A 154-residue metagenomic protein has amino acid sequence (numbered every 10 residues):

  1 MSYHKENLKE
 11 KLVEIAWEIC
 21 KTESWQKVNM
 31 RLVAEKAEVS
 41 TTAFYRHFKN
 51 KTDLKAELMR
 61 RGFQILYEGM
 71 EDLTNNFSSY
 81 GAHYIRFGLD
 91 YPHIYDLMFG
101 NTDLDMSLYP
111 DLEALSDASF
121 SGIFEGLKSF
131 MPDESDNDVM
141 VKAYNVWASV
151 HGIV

Functional and structural regions predicted by a protein language model:
M1-E23, K27, R31-L32, D53: Basic, helix-initiating cap at the start of DNA-binding domains
L12-C20, G62, L66, Y84: Short hydrophobic clusters on alpha-helical segments that form packing/core surfaces in small helical domains
C20, L54-G62, M98, L108 (+1 more regions): Alpha-helical DNA-contacting segments of helix-turn-helix folds
A37-F48: Short hydrophobic/aromatic patch on the recognition helix
E57, E68-I94, D133-V146: Hydrophobic alpha-helical connector segments
R60-Y80, E113, G122-F130: Amphipathic alpha-helical linker/stalk segments
L89-P110, V154: Amphipathic alpha-helical segments used for helix-helix packing
S107-D133, M140-N145: Amphipathic alpha-helical packing segments from all-alpha helical-bundle domains
